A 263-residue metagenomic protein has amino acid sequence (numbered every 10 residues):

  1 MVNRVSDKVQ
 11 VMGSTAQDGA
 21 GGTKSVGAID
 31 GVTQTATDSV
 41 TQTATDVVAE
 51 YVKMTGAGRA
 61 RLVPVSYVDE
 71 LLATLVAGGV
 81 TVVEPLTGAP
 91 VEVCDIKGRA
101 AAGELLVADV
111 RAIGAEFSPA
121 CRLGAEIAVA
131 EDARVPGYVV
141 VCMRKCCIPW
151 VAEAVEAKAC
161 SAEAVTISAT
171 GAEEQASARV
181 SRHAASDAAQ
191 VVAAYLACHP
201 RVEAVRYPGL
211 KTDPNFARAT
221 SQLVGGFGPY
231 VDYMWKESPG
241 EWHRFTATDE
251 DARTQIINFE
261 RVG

Functional and structural regions predicted by a protein language model:
M1-G19, S25-D30, T43-P200, R206 (+2 more regions): Conserved PLP-enzyme active-site core in the AAT-like
Q34-T35: Feature detects tandemly repeated or modular, low-complexity segments in exposed regions of proteins across compartments
V82, R182, Q190-D249: Conserved small-domain helix->loop->beta segment predominantly found in fold-type I
E241-G263: C-terminal segments
